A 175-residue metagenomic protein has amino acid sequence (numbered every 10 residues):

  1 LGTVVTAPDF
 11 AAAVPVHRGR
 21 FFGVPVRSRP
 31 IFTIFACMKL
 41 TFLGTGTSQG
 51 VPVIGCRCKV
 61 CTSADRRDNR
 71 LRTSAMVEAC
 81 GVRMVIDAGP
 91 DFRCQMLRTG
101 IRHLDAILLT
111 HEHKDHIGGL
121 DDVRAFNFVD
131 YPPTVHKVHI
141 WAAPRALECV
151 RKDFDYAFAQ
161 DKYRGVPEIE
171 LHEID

Functional and structural regions predicted by a protein language model:
L1-F10: Extreme N-terminal basic, low-complexity initiation segments that serve as generic localization/processing leaders
F10, F21-F22, F32-F35: Aromatic (phenylalanine/tyrosine) cluster motif
A12-H17: N-terminal polybasic/positive-inside topogenic patches
R18, P25-P30: Intrinsically disordered, low-complexity proline-rich regions
F32-D175: Binuclear metal-dependent hydrolase catalytic cores
